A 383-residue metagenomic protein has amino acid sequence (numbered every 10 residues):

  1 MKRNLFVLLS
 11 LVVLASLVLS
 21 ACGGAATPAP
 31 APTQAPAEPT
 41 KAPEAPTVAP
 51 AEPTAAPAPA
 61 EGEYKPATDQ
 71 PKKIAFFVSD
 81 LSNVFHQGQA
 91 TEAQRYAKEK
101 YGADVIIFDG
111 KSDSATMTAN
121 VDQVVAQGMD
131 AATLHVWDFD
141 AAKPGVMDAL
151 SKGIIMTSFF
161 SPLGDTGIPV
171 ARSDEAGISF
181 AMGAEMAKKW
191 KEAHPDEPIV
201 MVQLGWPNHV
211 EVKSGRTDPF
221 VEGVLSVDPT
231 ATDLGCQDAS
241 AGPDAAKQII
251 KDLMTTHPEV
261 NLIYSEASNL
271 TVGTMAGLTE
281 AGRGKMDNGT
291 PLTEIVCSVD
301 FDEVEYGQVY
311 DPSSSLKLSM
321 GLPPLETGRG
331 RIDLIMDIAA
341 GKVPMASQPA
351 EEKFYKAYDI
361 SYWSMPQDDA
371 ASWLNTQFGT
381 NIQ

Functional and structural regions predicted by a protein language model:
M1-L9: Bacterial N-terminal signal peptides that target proteins for export
V12-V13: Repetitive helical segments and hydrophobic/amphipathic motifs
S16-A21: C-terminal motif of bacterial Sec signal peptides marking the signal peptidase cleavage site
G24-Q383: A residue-level marker of the well-folded mature domains of exported/periplasmic proteins
